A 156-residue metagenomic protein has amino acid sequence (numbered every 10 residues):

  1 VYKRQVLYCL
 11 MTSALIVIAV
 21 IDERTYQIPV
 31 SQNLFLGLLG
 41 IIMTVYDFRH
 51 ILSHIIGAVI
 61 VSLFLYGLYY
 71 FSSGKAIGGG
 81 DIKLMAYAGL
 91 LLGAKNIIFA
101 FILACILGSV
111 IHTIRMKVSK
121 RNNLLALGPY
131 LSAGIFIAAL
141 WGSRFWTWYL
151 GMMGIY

Functional and structural regions predicted by a protein language model:
V1-Y2: Short, small-residue-biased leader/transition segments that mark boundaries at the very start of proteins
V6-L7, Q27: Short, flexible active-site-proximal loops enriched in glycine and acidic residues
L7-S13: Transmembrane alpha-helical segments of multi-pass small-molecule transport proteins
S13-S109, T113, W148-Y156: Functional transmembrane core segments of multi-pass inner-membrane proteins
I114-I137: Interfacial loop-to-transmembrane junctions
A133-Y156: C-terminal domain-closing interface element
